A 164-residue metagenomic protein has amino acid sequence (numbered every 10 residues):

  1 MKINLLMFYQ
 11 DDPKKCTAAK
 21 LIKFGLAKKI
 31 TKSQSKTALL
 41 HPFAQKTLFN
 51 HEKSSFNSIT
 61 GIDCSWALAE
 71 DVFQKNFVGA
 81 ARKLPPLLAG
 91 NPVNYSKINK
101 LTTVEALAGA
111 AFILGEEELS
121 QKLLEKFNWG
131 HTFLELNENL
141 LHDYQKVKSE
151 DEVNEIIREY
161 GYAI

Functional and structural regions predicted by a protein language model:
M1-N4: Extreme N-terminal starter segment of soluble prokaryotic enzymes
L6-M7, D63: Short beta-strand/turn micro-motifs composed of small residues that flank or help shape donor/cofactor-binding pockets
K14-T102, I113-H142: Active-site cofactor/cluster-binding pocket
T103-L107: A general alpha-helix detector
E138-I164: Long, charged alpha-helical interface segments
